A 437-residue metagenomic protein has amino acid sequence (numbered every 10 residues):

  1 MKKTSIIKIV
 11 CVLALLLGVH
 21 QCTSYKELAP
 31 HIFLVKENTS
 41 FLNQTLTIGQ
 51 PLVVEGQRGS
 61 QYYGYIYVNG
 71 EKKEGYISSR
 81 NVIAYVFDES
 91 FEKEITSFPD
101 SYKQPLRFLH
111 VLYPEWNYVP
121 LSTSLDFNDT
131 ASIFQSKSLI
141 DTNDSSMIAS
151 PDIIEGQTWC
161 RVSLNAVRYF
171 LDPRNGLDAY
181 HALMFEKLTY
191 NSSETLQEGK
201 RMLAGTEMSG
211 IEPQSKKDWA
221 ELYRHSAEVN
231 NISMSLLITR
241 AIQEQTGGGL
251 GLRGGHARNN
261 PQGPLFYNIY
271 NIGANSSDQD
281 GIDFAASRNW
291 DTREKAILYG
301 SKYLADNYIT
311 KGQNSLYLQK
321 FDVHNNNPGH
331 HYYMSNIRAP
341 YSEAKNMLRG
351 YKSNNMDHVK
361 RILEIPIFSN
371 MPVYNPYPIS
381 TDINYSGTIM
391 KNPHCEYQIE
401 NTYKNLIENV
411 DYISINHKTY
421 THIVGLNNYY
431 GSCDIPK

Functional and structural regions predicted by a protein language model:
K2-I9: Bacterial N-terminal signal peptides that target proteins for export
V10-G18: Bacterial N-terminal signal peptides
L15, C22-I32, N38-N230, I309-N416 (+1 more regions): Cell-wall glycan-active module
S78, L250-N259: Short, solvent-exposed loop/turn and secondary-structure capping segments
G205-P213, G263-E294: Substrate-binding clefts and substrate-entry loops adjacent to catalytic sites of polymer-processing enzymes acting on
R224-G249: Short, functionally critical alpha-helical segments immediately adjacent to catalytic or ligand/cofactor-binding
G300: Cytosolic nucleotide-binding catalytic cores of signal-transduction proteins
K437: Short, aromatic- and glycine-rich surface loops/edge beta-strands on solvent-exposed regions
